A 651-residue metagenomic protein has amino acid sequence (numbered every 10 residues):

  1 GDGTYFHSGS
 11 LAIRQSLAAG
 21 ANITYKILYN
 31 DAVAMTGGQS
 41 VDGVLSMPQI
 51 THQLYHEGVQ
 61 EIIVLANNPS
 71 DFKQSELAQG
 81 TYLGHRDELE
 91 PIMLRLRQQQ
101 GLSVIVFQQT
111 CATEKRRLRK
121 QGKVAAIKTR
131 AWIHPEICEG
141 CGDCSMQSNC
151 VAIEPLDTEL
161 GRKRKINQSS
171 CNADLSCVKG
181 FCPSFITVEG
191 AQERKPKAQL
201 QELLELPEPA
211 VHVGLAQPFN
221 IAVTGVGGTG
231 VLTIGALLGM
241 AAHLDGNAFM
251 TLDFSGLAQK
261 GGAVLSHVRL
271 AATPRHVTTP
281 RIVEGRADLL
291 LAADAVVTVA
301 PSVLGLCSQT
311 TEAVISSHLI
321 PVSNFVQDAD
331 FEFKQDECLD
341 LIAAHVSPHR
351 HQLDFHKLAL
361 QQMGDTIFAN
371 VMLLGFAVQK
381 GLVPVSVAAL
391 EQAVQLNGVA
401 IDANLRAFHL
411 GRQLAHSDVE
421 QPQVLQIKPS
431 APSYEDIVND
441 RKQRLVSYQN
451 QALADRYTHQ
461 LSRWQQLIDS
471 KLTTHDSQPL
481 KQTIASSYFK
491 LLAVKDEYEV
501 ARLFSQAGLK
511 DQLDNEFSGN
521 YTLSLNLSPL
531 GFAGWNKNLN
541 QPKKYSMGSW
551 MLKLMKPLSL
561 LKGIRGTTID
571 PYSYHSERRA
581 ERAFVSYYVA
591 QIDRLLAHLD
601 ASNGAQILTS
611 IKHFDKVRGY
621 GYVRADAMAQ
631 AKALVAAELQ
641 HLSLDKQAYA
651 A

Functional and structural regions predicted by a protein language model:
G1, S8-A12, M35-V41, K73-Q79 (+8 more regions): Short acidic, glycine/serine/threonine-rich loops at helix termini
G1-A19, I23-K26, I50, I133-C150 (+3 more regions): Extended, hydrophobic alpha-helical segments in both membrane/secreted and soluble proteins
G1-S103: Thiamine diphosphate
L45-P48, Q53, V59-E61, T187-V223 (+5 more regions): Active-site cofactor/cluster-binding pocket
Q79-H85, P91-Q147, P384-V385, A389: Glycine/aspartate-rich loop-and-adjacent alpha/beta segment that forms the canonical ThDP
Q109-T110, K115-Q121, E139-K195: Iron-sulfur cluster-binding cysteine motifs and their immediate structural context in ferredoxin-like electron-transfer
E391-N397, I401-A651: Active-site loops and adjacent core secondary-structure elements that bind or stabilize anionic groups
